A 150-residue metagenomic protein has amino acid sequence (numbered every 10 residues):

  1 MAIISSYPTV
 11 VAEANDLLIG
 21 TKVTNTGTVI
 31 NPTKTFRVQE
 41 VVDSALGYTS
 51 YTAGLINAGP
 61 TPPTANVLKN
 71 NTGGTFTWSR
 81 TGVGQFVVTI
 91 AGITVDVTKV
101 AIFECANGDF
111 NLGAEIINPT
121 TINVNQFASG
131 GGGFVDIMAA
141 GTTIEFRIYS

Functional and structural regions predicted by a protein language model:
M1, G20-A45, V87-T89: Short, surface-exposed terminal/edge motifs of secreted or surface/virion proteins that either
M1-I19, T24, E145-S150: Short, intrinsically disordered N-terminal pre-domain segments
L18, W78, V88, V100-A101 (+3 more regions): Hydrophobic beta-strand residues in large extracellular and virion-surface proteins
T26-G27, T94-D96: Short, surface-exposed beta-strand-loop junctions and turns on beta-sheet-rich folds
V42-I93, A128-S150: Extracellular receptor-binding modules and their adjoining Ser/Thr/Gly/Asp/Asn-rich linkers
G74-W78, G108-I117: Extracellular/luminal ectodomains and secreted, surface-exposed scaffolds of diverse proteins
G82, E115-G130: Ser/Thr- and Asn-enriched, surface-exposed coil loops between beta-strands
V97-A106: Change to "...patches in solvent-exposed regions of secreted, membrane-anchored, or virion-exposed structural
